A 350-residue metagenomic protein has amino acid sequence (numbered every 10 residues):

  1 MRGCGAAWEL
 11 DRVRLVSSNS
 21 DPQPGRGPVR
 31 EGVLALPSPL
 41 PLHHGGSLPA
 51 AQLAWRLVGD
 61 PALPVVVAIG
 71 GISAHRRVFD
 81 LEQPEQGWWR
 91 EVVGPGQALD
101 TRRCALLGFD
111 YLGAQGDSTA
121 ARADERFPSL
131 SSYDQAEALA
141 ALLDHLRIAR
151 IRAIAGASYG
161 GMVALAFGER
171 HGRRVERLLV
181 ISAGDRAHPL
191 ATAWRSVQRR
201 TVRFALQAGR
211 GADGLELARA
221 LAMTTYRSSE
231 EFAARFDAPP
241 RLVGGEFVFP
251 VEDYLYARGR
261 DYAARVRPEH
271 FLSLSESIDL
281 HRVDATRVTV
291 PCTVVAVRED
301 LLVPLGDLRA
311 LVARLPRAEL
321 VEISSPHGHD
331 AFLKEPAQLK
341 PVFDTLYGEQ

Functional and structural regions predicted by a protein language model:
R56, D60-G116: N-terminal cap/lid subdomain of alpha/beta-hydrolase-fold enzymes
Y133-R152: Conserved acidic catalytic loop of the alpha/beta-hydrolase fold
R150-P189: Conserved hydrolase catalytic core segment
L179-A208: Flexible "cap/lid" loop of the alpha/beta hydrolase fold
Q198-V290: Alpha/beta-hydrolase
T289-A296, L320: Catalytic His-Asp charge-relay segment
L301-D307: Conserved alpha/beta-hydrolase "acid-adjacent" motif
A318-Q350: Catalytic active-site module of serine/aspartate enzymes centered on a nucleophile-bearing elbow/loop
